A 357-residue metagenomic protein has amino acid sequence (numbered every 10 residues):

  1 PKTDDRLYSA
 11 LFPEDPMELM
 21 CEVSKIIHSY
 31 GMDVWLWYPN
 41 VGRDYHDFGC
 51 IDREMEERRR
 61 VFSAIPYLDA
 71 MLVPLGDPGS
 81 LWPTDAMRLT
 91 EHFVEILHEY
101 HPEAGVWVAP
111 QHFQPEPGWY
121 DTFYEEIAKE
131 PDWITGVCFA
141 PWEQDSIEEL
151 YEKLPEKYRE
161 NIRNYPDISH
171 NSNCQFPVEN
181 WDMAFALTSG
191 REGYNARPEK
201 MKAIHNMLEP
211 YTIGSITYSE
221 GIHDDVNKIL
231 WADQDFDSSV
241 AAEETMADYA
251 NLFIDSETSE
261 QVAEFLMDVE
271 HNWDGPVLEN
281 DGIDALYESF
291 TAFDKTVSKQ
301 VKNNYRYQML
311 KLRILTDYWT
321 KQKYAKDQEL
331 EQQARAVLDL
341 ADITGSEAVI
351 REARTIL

Functional and structural regions predicted by a protein language model:
P1: Active-site-adjacent substrate/metal-binding segments within catalytic domains of carbohydrate-active enzymes
R6-S24, H28-Y30, W35-T258, A263: Catalytic-core regions of glycoside hydrolase
S219-N227, S239-L357: C-terminal non-catalytic alpha-helical accessory regions
